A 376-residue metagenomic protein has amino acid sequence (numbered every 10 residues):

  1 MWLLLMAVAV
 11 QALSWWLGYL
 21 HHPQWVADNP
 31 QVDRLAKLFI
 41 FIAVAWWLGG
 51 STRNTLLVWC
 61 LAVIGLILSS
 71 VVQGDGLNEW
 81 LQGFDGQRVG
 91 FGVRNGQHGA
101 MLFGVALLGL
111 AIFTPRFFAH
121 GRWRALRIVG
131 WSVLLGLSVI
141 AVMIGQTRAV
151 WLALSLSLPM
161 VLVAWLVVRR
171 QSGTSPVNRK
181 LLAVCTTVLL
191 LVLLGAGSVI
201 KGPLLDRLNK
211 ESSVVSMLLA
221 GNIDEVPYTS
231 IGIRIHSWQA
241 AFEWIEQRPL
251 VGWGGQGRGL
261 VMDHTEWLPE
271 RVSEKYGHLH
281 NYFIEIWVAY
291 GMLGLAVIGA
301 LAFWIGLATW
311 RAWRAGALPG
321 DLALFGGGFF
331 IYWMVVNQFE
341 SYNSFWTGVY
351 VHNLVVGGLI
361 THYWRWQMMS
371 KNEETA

Functional and structural regions predicted by a protein language model:
M1, Q31-A43, H98-L107, L152-P159 (+2 more regions): Membrane-embedded alpha-helical segments of multi-pass membrane proteins, especially the transmembrane helices
M1-H21, W25-V26, L48-L56, F113-S132 (+2 more regions): Transmembrane signal-anchor hairpin modules in multi-pass inner-membrane enzymes, especially those that act on
W2-W15, Q24-W47, N54-S70, R94-V105: Aromatic-anchored transmembrane helix interface
T52-F84, R94-S172, G197, A308-W310 (+1 more regions): Alpha-helical transmembrane segments of multi-pass inner-membrane proteins
I144, W165-E225, Q239-Q247, G255: A membrane-periplasm/extracellular boundary helix in multi-pass inner-membrane enzymes that assemble envelope glycans
L154-V161, F325-A376: Transmembrane alpha-helices of multi-pass inner-membrane enzymes
D224-Q239, E243-Q247, V251-Y290: Long extracytoplasmic/lumenal interhelical loops at the membrane interface of multi-pass membrane proteins
A289-I331: Hydrophobic transmembrane alpha-helices and their immediate junctions
